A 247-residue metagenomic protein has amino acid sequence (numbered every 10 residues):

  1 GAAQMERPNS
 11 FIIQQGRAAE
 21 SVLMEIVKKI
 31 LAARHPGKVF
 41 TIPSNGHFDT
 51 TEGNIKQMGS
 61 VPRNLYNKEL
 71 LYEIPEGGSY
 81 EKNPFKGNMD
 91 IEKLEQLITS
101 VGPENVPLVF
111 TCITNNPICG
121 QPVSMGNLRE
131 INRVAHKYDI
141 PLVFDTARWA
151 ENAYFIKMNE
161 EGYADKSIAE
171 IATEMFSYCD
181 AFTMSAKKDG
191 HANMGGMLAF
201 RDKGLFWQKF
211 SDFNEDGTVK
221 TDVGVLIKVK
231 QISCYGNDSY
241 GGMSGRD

Functional and structural regions predicted by a protein language model:
G1-D247: Conserved PLP-enzyme active-site core in the AAT-like
